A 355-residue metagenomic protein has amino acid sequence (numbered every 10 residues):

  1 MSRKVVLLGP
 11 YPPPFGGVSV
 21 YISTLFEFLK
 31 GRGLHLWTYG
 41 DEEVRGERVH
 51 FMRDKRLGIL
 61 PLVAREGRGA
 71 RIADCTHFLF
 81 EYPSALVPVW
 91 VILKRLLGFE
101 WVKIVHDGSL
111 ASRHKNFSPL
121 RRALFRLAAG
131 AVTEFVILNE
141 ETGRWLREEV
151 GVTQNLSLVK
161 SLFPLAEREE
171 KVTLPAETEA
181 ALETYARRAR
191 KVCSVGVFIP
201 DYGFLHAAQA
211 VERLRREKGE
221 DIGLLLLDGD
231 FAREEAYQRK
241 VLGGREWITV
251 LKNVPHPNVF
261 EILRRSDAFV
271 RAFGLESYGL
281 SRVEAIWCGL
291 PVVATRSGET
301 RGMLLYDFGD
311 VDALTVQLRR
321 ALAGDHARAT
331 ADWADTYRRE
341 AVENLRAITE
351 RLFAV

Functional and structural regions predicted by a protein language model:
L7, E179-Y202, A208-V211: Conserved donor-binding/catalytic core segment of Leloir-type glycosyltransferases
G17, A323-V355: A charged, aromatic-enriched C-terminal amphipathic alpha-helix characteristic of glycosyltransferases across folds
G40-E43, V195, G223-A236: Glycosyltransferase donor-sugar binding loop
G130-L156, F163-E167: A short, active-site helix/loop in glycosyltransferases that binds the activated sugar's phosphate group
A236-V254: Nucleotide-activated donor-binding/catalytic signature segment of Leloir-type glycosyltransferases, i.e., the conserved
G274: Aromatic "clamp/platform" in nucleotide-sugar-dependent glycosyltransferases that forms part of the donor/acceptor
R282, P291-A294: Short hydrophobic beta-strand element within catalytic cores of glycosyltransferases and related nucleotide-activated
R301-A321: Change "using UDP/GDP/dTDP sugars" to "using nucleotide sugars
